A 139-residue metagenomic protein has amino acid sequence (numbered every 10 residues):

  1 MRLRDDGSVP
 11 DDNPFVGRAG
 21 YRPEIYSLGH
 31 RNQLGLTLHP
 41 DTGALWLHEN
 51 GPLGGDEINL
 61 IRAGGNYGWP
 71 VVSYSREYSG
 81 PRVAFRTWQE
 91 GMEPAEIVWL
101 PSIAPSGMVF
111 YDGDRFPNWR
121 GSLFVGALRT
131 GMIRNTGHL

Functional and structural regions predicted by a protein language model:
M1-L139: Beta-propeller domain segments
